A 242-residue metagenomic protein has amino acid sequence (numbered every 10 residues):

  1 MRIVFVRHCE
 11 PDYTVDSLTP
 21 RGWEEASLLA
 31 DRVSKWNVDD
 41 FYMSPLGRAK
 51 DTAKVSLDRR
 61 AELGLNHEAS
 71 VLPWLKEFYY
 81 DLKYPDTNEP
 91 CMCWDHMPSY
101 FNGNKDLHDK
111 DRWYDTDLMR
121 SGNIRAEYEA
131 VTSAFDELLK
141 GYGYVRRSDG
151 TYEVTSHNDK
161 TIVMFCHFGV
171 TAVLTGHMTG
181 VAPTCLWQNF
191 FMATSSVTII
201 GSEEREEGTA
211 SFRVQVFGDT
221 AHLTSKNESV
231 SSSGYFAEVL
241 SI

Functional and structural regions predicted by a protein language model:
M1-V4: Extreme N-terminal starter segment of soluble prokaryotic enzymes
V6, L72-W74, F217: Conserved beta-strand termini and adjacent loop/short-helix elements that scaffold enzyme active sites in alpha/beta
R7-P20: Glycine-rich N-terminal loop/short-helix segment of MobA-like nucleotidyltransferase
C9, F168, G218-T220: Active-site metal-binding loops of divalent metal-dependent hydrolases
L18-V33: Short catalytic helix/loop segments, enriched in acidic residues and glycine and frequently bearing histidine
D31-L118: Phosphate-coordination/substrate-recognition cap region in phosphate-metabolizing enzymes
F78-M92, H96, D149-T161, A172-I242: Acidic, low-complexity terminal tails and accessory targeting/binding regions of phosphate-metabolizing enzymes
K110-T171: Hydrophobic, aromatic-enriched interface-forming segments
